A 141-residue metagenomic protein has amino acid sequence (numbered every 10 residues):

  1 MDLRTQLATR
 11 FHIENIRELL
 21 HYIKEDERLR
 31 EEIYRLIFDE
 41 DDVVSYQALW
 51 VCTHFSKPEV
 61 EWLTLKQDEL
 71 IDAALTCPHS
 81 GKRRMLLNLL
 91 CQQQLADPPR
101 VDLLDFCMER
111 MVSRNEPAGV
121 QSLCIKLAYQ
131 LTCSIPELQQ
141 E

Functional and structural regions predicted by a protein language model:
M1-E141: Alpha-helical scaffold domains
